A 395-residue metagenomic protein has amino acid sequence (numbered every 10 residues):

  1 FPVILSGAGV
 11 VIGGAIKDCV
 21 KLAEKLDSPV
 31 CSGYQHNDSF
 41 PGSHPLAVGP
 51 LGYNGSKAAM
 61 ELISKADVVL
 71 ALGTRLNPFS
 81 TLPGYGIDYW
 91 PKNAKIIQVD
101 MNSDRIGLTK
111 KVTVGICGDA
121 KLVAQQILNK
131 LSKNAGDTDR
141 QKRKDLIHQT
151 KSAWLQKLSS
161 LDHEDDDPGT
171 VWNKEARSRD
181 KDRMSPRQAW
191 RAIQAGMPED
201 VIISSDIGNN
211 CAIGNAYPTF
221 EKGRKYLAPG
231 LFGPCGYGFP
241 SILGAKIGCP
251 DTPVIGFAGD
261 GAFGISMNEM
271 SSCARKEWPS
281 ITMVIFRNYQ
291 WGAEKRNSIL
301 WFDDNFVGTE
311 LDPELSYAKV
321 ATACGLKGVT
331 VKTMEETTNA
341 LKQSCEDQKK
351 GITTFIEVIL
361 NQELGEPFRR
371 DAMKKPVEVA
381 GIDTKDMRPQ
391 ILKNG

Functional and structural regions predicted by a protein language model:
F1-A66, G196-P240: Anionic-ligand anchoring segments at beta-strand to alpha-helix junctions in alpha/beta enzyme folds, i.e., glycine
A8-V10, Q35-N37, T74-N77, G208-N210 (+2 more regions): Short glycine-rich anion-binding loops that position phosphate/pyrophosphate groups of nucleotides and phosphorylated
K21-L26, T81-M101, G223-R224, R369-D383: A short, gly/pro- and small-residue-rich
S28-Y34, I97-D100, M283-F286: Short internal beta-strands
H36-L155, L341-C345: Glycine-rich, acidic loop regions that bind phosphate or pyrophosphate groups
I63-K65, G107-T109, G115-C117, K121-Q125 (+1 more regions): Thiamine diphosphate
S152-C249: Active-site diphosphate/adenylate-binding microenvironment
